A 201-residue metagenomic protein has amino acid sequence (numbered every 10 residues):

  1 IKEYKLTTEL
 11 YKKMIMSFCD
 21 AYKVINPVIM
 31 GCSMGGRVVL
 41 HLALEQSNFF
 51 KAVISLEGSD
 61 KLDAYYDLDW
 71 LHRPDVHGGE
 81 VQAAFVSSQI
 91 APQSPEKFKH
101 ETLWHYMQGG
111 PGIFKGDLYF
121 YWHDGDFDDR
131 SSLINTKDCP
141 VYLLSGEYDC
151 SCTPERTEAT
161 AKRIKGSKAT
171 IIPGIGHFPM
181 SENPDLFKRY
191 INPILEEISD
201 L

Functional and structural regions predicted by a protein language model:
I1-M30, R189: Active-site loop/oxyanion-hole signature of alpha/beta-hydrolase fold enzymes
G31, G35, V39: Gly/Ala-rich beta-loop-alpha elbow adjacent to hydrolase catalytic centers
L40-E80: Flexible "cap/lid" loop of the alpha/beta hydrolase fold
A64-Y65, V76-N135: Conserved alpha/beta-hydrolase catalytic His-Asp/Glu region
K137, L143-S145: Short beta-strand/loop motif that positions the catalytic acidic residue of the alpha/beta-hydrolase fold
E147-C152: Acidic catalytic loop of the alpha/beta-hydrolase fold
T153-K162: Short alpha-helix in the alpha/beta-hydrolase fold that links the catalytic acid
S167-L201: Catalytic active-site module of serine/aspartate enzymes centered on a nucleophile-bearing elbow/loop
